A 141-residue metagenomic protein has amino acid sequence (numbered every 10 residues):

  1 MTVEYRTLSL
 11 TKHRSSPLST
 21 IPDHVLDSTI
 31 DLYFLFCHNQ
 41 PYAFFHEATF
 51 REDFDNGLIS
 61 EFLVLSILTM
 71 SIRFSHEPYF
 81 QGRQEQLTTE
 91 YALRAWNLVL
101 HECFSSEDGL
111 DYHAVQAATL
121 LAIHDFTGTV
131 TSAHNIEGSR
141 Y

Functional and structural regions predicted by a protein language model:
M1-Q116, L120-L121, D125-T127: Acidic, Ser/Thr/Pro-rich intrinsically disordered transcriptional activation regions
T131-Y141: Classical protein tyrosine phosphatase
